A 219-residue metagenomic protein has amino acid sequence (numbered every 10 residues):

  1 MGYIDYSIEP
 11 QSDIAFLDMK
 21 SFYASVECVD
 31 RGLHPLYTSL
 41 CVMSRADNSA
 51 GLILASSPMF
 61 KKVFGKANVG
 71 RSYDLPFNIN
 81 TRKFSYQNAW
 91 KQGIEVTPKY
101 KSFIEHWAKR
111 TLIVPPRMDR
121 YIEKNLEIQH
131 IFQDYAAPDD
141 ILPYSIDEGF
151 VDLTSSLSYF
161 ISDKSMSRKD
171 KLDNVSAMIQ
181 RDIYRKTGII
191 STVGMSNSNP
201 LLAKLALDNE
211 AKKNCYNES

Functional and structural regions predicted by a protein language model:
M1-F150, S155-S158, K164, Q180 (+1 more regions): Residues that scaffold, gate, or flank divalent-cation-dependent active/transport sites
R168-S219: Long, highly charged, low-complexity intrinsically disordered interaction regions that mediate electrostatic DNA/RNA
